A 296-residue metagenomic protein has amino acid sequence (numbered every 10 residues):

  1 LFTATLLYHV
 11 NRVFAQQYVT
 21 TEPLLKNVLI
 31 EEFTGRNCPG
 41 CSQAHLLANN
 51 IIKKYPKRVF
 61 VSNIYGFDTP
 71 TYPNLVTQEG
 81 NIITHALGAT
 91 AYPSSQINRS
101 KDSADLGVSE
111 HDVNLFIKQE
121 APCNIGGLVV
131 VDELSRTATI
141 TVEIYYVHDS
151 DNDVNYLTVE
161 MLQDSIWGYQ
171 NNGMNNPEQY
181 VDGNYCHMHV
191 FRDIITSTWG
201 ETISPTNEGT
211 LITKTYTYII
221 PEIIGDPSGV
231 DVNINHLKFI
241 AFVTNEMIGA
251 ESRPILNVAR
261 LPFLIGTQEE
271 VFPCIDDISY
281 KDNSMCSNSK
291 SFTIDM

Functional and structural regions predicted by a protein language model:
L1-T21, V159, T267-Q268, F272-I275 (+1 more regions): Bacterial Sec-dependent N-terminal signal peptides
Y18, D226-V230, K281: Generic recognition of flexible, low-complexity loop/linker segments
V19-F60, I64: Local sequence-structure signature of Cys/Sec-based thiol-disulfide redox active-site neighborhoods
E32, D276-S287: Short, solvent-exposed loop/edge segments of extracellular or virion-exposed proteins
C41-A44, D277, S289: General secretory precursor processing signal
K57-V271: Short, conserved sequence motifs used for protein processing/export or organelle targeting and for catalysis
V131-R136, D282-K290: Short, solvent-exposed loop/linker segments at the N-terminal edge of repeated beta-sheet extracellular domains
D295-M296: Acidic, Ser/Thr
